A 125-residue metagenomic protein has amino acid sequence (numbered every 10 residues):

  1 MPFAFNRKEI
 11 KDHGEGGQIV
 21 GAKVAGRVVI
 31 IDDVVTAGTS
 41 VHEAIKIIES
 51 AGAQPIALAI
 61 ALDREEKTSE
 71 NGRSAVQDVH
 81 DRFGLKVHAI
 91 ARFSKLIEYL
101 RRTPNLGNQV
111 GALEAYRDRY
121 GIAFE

Functional and structural regions predicted by a protein language model:
M1-V28, T39-E43: Short, glycine/charge-rich flexible loops or terminal/linker lids adjacent to PRPP-binding catalytic cores
N6, G16, D33-V34, Y120-I122: Non-catalytic interaction surface on structured domains
N6-E9, D32, L62, R92: Fold-independent oxyanion-binding glycine-rich loops and adjacent beta-strand/coil segments at enzyme active sites
G14-I19, V28, V34, K67 (+2 more regions): Aromatic-residue detector
A22-E65: A contiguous pocket-lining binding segment that forms or flanks enzyme active sites
I47-E125: PRPP-dependent phosphoribosyltransferase catalytic core
